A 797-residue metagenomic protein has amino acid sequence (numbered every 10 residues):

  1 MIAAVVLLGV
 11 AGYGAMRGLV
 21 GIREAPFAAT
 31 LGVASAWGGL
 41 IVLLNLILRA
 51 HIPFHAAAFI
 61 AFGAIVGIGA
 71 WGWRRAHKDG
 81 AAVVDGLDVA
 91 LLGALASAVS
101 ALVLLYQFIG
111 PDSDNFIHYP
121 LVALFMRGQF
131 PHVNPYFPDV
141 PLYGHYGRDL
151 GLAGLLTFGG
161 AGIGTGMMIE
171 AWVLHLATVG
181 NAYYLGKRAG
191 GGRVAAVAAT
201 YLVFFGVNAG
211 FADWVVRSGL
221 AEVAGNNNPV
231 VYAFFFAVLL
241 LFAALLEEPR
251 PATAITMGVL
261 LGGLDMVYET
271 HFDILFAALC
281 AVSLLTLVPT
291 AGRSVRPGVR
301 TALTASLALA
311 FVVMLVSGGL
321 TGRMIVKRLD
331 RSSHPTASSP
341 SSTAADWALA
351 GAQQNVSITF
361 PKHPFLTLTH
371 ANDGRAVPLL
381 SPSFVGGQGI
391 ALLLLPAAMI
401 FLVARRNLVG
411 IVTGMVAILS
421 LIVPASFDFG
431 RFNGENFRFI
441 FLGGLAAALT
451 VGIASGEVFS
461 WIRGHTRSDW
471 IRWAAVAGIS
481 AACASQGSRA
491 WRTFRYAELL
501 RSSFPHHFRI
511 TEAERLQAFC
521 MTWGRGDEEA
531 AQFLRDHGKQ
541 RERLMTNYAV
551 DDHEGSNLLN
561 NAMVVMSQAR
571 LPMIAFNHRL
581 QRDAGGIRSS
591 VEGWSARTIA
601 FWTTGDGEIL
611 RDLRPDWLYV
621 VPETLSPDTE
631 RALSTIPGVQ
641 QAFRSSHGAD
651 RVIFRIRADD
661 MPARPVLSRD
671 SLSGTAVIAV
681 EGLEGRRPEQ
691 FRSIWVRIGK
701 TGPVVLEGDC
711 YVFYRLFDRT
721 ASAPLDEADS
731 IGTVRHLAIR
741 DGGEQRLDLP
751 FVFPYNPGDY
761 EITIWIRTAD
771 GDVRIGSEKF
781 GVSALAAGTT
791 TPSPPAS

Functional and structural regions predicted by a protein language model:
M1-A11, A64-I65, A94-S97, N226-A237 (+3 more regions): Alpha-helical transmembrane segments at the extracellular/periplasmic loop-to-helix junctions of multi-pass membrane
M1-V84, P792-A796: Membrane-embedded, hydrophobic transmembrane alpha-helices
G18, F234-T253: Membrane-interface transmembrane helices that cradle and orient dolichyl/undecaprenyl
K78-L87, E247-A252, T290-L303, A397-L419 (+2 more regions): Membrane-interface helix-loop-helix junctions at transmembrane boundaries of multi-pass membrane enzymes, predominantly
G86-F234, E269-D273, H506-W523, L544-H553: Active-site lumenal/periplasmic loops and adjacent helix-entry segments of GT-C-fold, multi-pass membrane
T253-Y268, C280: Membrane-interface alpha helices of multi-pass inner-membrane proteins
C280-V282, R296-L315, V458-L500: Signature aromatic-anchored transmembrane alpha helix within multi-pass, membrane-resident enzymes that catalyze glycan
S333-S341, V403-N407, A482-R664: Extracytoplasmic
